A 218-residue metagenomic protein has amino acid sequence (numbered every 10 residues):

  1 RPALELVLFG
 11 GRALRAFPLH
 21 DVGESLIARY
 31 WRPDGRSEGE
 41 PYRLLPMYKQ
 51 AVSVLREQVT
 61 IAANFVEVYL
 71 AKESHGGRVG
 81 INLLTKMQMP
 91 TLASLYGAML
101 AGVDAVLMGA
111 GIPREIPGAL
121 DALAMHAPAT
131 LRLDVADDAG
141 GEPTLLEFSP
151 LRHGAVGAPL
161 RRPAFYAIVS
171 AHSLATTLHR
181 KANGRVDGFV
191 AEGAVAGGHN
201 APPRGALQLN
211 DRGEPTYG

Functional and structural regions predicted by a protein language model:
R1-G218: Active-site entrance/lid segments in N-terminal catalytic domains of soluble metabolic enzymes
